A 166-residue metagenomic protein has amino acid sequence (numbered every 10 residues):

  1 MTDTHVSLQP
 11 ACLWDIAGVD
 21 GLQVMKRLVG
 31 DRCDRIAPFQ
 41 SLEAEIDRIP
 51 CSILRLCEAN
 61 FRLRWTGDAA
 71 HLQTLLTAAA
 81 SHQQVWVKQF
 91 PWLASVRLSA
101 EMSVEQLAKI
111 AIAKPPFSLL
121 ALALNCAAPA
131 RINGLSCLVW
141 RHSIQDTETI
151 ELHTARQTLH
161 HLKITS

Functional and structural regions predicted by a protein language model:
M1-S166: Basic, glycine/lysine-rich polyanion-binding surfaces/domains
